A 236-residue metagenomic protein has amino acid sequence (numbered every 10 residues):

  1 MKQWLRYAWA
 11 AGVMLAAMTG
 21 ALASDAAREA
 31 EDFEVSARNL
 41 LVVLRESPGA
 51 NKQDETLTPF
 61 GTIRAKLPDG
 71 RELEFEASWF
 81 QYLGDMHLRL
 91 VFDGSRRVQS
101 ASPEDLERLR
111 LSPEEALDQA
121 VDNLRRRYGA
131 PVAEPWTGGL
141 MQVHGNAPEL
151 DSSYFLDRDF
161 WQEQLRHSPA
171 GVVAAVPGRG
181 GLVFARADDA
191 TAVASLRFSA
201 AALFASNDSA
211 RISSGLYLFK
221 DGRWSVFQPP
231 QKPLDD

Functional and structural regions predicted by a protein language model:
M1-W9: Bacterial N-terminal signal peptides that target proteins for export
A10-A17: Bacterial N-terminal signal peptides
A21-A23: Boundary at the C-terminal end of the N-terminal hydrophobic targeting segment
A26-E149, S153: Charged, alpha-helical interface segments at or near domain boundaries
W136-G145, A175-R186: Short glycine-rich, basic-tinged beta-strand/loop micro-motifs
D151-L165: Short amphipathic alpha-helix segments
W161-E163, A170-V172, F204: Generic recognition of flexible, low-complexity loop/linker segments
A190-D236: C-terminal structured domains
